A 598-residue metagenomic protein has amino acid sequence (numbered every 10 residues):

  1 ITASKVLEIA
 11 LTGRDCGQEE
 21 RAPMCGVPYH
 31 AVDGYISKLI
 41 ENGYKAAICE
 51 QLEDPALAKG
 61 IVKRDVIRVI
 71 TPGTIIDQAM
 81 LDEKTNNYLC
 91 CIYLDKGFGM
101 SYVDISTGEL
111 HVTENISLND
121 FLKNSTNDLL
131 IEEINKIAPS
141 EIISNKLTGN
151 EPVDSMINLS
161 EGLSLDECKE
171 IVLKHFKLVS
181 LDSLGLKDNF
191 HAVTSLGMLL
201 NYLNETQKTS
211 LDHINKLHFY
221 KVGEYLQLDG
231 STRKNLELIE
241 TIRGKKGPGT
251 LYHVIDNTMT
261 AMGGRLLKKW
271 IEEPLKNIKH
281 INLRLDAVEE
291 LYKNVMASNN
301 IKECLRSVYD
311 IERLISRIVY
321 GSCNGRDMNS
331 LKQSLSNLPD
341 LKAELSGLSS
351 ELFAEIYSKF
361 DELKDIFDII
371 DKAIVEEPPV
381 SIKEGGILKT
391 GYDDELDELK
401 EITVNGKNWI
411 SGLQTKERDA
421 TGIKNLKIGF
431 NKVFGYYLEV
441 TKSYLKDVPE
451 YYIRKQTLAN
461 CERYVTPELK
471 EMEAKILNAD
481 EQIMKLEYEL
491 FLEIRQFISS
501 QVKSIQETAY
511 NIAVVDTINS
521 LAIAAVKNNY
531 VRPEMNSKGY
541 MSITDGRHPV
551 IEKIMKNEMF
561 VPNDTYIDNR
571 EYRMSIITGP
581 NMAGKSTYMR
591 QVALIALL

Functional and structural regions predicted by a protein language model:
I1-E290, N299, E303-V319, C323-T415: Charged catalytic and DNA/RNA-contacting regions of genome-maintenance and nucleic-acid-processing enzymes
V6, N189, M259-T260, G264 (+4 more regions): ATPase nucleotide-binding head domains, primarily ABC-like/P-loop NTPase cores
F98-Y102, L438, I543: Short beta-strand motif preference
Y320, S334-N337, T390-G391, E417-N425 (+1 more regions): Charged, surface-exposed helical/loop "interaction arms" that form contiguous linear patches used for dimerization
I366, A373, V380, Y436-Y452: Cytosolic, long alpha-helical scaffolding segments
S411, R418-K442, P449: Extended, charged helical/alpha-beta scaffold domains that provide interaction surfaces
L458, E462-Q496: Extended, charged coiled-coil "arm/hinge" scaffolds of SMC/Rad50-like chromosome-maintenance ATPases and other large
